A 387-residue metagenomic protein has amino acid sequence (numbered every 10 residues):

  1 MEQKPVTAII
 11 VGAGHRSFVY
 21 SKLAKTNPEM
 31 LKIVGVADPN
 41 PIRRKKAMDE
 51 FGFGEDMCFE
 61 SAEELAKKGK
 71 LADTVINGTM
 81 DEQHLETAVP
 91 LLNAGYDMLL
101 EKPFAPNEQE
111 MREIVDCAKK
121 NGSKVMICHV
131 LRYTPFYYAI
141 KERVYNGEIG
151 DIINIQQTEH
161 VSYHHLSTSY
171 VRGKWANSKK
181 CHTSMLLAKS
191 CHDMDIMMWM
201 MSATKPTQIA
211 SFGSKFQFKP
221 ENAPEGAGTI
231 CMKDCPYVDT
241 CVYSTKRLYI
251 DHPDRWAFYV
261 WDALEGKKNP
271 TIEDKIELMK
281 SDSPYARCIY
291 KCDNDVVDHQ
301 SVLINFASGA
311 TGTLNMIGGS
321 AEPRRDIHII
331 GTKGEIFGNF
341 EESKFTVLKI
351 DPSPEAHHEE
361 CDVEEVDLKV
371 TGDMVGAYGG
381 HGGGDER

Functional and structural regions predicted by a protein language model:
M1-F53, M197: N-terminal Rossmann-like dinucleotide-binding module
G14, F53-C117: Beta-loop-alpha module in the N-terminal Rossmann-like domain of NAD(P)-dependent dehydrogenases, especially those
F51, V296-R387: C-terminal helical cap and adjacent loop that interface with cofactors, partners, or active-site loops
N77, L100, P106, V125-I127 (+2 more regions): Hydrophobic residues in well-ordered beta-strands that form the structural core
E113-V130, G150-N154: Rossmann-fold dehydrogenase core element
L131-K280, Y285: Predominantly a Rossmann-like dinucleotide-binding segment in NAD(P)-dependent oxidoreductases
